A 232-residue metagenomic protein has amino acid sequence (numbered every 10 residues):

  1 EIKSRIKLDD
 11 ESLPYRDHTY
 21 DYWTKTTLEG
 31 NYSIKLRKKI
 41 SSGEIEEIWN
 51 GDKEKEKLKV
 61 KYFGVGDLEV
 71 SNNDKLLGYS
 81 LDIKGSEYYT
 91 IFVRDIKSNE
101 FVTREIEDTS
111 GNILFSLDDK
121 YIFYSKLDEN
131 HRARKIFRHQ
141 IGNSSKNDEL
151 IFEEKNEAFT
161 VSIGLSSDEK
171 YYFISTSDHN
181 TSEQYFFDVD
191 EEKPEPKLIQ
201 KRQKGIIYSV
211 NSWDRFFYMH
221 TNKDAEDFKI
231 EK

Functional and structural regions predicted by a protein language model:
E1-K232: Beta-propeller folds
